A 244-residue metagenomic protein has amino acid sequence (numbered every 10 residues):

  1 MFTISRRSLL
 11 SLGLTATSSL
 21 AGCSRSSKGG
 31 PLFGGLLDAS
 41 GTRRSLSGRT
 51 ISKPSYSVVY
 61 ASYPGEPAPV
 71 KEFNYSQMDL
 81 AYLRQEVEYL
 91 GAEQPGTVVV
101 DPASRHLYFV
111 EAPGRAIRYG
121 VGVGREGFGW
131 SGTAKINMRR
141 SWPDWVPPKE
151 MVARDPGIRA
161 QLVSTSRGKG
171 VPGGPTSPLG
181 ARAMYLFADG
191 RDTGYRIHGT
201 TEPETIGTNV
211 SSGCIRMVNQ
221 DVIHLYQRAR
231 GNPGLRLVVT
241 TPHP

Functional and structural regions predicted by a protein language model:
M1-A16: N-terminal secretory signal peptides and thylakoid transit peptides that target proteins across membranes
L9, V87, V121, I136 (+3 more regions): Generic structural hydrophobic/aromatic packing signal, biased to beta-strands
A16-G22: Hydrophobic membrane-targeting signal helices
G22-S52: Bacterial Sec signal peptide processing site at the extreme N-terminus
G41-P156: Cell wall/extracellular polymer interaction/catalysis modules
P113, G127-G132, G157-P244: Exported/periplasmic cell-wall-interacting domains
